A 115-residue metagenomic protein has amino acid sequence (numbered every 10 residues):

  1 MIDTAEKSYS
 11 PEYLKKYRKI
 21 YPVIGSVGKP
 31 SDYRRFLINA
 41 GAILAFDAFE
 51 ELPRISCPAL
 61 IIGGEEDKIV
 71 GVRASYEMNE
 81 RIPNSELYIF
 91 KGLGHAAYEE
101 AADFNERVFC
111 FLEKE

Functional and structural regions predicted by a protein language model:
M1-E51: Conserved alpha/beta-hydrolase catalytic His-Asp/Glu region
I55, I61-G63, D67: Short beta-strand/loop motif that positions the catalytic acidic residue of the alpha/beta-hydrolase fold
S56-C57, N84: Active-site acidic short loop of glycosyltransferases
K68-A74: Conserved alpha/beta-hydrolase "acid-adjacent" motif
Y76-E77, E106: Active-site phosphate/pyrophosphate- and oxyanion-stabilizing loops and adjacent acidic/basic residues in soluble
F90-E106: Catalytic histidine-centered segment of alpha/beta-hydrolase-like enzymes
R107-E115: C-terminal alpha-helix
